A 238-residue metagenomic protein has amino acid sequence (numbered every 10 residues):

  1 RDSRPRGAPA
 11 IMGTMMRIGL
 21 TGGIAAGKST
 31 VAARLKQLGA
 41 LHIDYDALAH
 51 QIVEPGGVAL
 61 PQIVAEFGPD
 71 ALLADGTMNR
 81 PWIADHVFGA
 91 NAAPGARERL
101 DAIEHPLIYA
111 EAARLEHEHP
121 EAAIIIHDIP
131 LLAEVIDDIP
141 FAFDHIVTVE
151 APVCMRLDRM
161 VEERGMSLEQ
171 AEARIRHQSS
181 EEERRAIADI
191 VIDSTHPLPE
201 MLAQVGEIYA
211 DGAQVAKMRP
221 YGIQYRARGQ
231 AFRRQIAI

Functional and structural regions predicted by a protein language model:
D2-M78, A90, A203-I238: Glycine-rich phosphate-binding loop of ATP-dependent small-molecule kinases
L38, F67, F141-F143, I187-A188: Short, structured coil segments at secondary-structure junctions
L38, L60-V64, V153-V161, L168 (+1 more regions): An amphipathic alpha-helix signature
L41, A47, H145, D189-I190: Well-ordered beta-strand positions
D46, L100, I126, I192 (+1 more regions): Residue-level signal for inorganic ion chemistry
H50-I124: ATP-dependent small-molecule kinase phosphotransfer cores that center on conserved nucleotide phosphate-binding segments
I108-A112, P120, V135-P140, E162 (+1 more regions): Small-molecule kinase domains that catalyze NTP-dependent phosphoryl transfer to phosphate-bearing small molecules
A113-E118, I124-E162: ATP-dependent NMP and nucleoside kinases share a basic, alpha-helical "lid"
